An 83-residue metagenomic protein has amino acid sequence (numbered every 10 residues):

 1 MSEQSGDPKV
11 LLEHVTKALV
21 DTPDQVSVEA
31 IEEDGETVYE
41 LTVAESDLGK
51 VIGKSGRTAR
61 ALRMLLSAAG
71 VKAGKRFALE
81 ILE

Functional and structural regions predicted by a protein language model:
M1-L48, A61-E83: RNA-contacting regions in translation and RNA-metabolism proteins, encompassing KH/S1 modules where present
I52-G56: Glycine-centered tight-turn and secondary-structure capping sites
